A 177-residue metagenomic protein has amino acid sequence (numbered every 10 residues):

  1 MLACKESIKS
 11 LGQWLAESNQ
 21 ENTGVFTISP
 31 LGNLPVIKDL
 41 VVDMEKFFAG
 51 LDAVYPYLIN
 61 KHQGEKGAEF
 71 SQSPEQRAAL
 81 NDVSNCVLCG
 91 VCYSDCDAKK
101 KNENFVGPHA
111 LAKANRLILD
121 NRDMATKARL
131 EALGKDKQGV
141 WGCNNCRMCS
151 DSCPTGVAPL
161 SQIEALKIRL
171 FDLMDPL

Functional and structural regions predicted by a protein language model:
M1-N22: S4-like RNA-binding module at protein N-termini
E17-S18, G24-S94, A98-L177: Ferredoxin-type iron-sulfur electron-transfer modules in oxidoreductases and energy-metabolism complexes
